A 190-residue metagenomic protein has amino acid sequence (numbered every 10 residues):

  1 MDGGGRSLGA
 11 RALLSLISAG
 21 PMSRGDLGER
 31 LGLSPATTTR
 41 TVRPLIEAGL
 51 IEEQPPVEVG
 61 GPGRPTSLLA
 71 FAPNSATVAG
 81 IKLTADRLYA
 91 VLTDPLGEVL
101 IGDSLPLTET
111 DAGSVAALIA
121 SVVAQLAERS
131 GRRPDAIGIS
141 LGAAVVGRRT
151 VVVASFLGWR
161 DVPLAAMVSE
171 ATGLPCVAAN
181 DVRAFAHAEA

Functional and structural regions predicted by a protein language model:
M1-R30: Extreme N-terminal segment that seeds HTH/winged-HTH DNA-binding domains in transcriptional regulators
L16, L27, T38-I51: Basic amphipathic alpha-helical segments that dock to polyanions
S23, E52-E53, E58: Short beta-strand(s) of the beta-wing in winged-helix/HTH DNA-binding folds
L33-P44, G60-G63: Canonical helix-turn-helix DNA-binding module
P56, G60-A76, N180-A190: Conserved phosphate-binding catalytic cores of ATP/NTP-utilizing and phosphoryl-transfer enzymes
G63-G102: Gly/Thr-rich phosphate-binding beta-strand-loop-beta motif of the actin/hexokinase/Hsp70
V99-S104, T108-A120, A124-A190: Glycine-rich phosphate-binding loop and adjoining helix at the ATP-binding site of ATP-dependent phosphoryl-transfer
